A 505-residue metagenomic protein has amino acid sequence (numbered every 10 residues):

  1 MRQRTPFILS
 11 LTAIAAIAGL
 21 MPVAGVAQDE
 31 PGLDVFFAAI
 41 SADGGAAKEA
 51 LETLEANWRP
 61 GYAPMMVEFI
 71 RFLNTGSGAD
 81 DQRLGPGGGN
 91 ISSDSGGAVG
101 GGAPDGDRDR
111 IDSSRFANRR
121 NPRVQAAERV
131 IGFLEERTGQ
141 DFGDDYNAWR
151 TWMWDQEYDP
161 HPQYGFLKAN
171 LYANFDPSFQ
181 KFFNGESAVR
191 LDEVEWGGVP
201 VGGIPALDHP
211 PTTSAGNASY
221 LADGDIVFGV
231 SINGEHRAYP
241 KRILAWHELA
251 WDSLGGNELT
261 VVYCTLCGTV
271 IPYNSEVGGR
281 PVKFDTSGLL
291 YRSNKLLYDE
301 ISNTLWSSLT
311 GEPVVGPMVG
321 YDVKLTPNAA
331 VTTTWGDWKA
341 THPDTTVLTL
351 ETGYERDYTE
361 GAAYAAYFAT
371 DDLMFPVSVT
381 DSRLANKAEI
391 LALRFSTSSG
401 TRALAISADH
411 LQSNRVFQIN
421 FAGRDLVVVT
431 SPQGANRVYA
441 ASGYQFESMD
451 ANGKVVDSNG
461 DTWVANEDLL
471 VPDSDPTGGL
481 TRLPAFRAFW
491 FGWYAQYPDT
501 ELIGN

Functional and structural regions predicted by a protein language model:
R2-T12: Bacterial N-terminal signal peptides that target proteins for export
S10-M21: Bacterial N-terminal signal peptides
V23-A27: Sec/Tat signal peptide C-region and signal peptidase I cleavage site
Q28-A38, R59-D81, G143-A148: Amphipathic alpha-helical scaffolding segments comprising HEAT/armadillo-like alpha-solenoid repeats
G44-G45, T75-A79, V124, E128 (+1 more regions): Alpha-helix N-cap/helix-start positions at coil->helix boundaries
A47-L51, A126-L134: Conserved hydrophobic register position within alpha-solenoid helical repeats
L54-G61, L134, T138: Alpha-solenoid repeat junctions
V67-L73, S93, A98-R120, G132-N505: Mid-to-C-terminal functional-domain signal that highlights helix-capping/loop sites within ligand-binding modules
